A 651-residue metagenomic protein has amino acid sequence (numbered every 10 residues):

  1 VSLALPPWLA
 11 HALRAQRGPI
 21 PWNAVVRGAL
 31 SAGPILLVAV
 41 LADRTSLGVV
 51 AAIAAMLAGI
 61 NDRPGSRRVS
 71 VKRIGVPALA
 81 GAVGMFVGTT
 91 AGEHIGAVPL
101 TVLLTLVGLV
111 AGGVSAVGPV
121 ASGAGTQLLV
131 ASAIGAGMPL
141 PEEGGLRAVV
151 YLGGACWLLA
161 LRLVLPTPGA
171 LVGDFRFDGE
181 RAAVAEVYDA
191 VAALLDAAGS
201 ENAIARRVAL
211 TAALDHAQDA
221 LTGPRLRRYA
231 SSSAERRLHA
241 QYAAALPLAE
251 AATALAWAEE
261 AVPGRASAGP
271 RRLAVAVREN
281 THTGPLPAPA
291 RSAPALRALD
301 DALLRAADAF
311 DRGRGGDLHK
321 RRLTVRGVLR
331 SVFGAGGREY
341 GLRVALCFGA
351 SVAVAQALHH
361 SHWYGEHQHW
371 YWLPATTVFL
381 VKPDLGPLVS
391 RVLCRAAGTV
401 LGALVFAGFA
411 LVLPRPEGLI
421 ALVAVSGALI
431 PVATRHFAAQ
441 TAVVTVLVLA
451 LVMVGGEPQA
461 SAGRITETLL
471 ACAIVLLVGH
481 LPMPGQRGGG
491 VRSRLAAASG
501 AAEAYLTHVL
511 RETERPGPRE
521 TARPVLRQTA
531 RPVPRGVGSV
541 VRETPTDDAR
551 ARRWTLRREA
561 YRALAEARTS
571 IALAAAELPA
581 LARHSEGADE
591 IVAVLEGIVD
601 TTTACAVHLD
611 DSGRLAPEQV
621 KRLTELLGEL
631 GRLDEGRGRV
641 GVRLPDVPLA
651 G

Functional and structural regions predicted by a protein language model:
V1-L128, S132-L159, L286-A428, V432-A442 (+5 more regions): Alpha-helical transmembrane segments and their membrane-interface boundaries that form or gate the permeation pathway
V1-V26, L30-G33, L158-Q368, P482-R527 (+1 more regions): Cytosolic regulatory and coupling regions of membrane transport/channel systems
V444, V475, L595: Active-site lining segments that contact anionic ligands and/or coordinate catalytic metals
A471-A473: A short glycine-rich beta-alpha junction/loop motif
